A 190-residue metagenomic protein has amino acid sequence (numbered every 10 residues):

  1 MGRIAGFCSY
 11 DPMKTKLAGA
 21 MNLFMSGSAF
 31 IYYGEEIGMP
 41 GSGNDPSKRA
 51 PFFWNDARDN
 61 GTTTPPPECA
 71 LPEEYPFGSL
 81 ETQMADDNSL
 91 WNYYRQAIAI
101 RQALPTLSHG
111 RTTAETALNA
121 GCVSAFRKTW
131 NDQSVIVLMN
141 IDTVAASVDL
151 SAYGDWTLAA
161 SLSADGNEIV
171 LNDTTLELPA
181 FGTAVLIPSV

Functional and structural regions predicted by a protein language model:
M1-Y10: Active-site clefts of carbohydrate-active enzymes
S9-V135, I141-A146: Loop/helix patches that line or flank the sugar-binding groove of alpha-linked glycan CAZymes
F52, A146-L150, L176-L178: Generic detection of short hydrophobic beta-strand segments and adjacent strand-loop junctions
T129-N131, S163, S189-V190: Short, flexible beta-strand-to-coil junctions
V137-M139, D149, I187: Beta-strand residues in well-ordered beta-sheet regions across diverse protein folds
A145-A164: Beta-strand-rich binding/interaction modules
A160-T174: Solvent-exposed beta-strand/loop surfaces of large extracellular or lumenal domains
L171-V190: C-terminal beta-strand-rich structural cap/linker in extracellular carbohydrate-active enzymes
